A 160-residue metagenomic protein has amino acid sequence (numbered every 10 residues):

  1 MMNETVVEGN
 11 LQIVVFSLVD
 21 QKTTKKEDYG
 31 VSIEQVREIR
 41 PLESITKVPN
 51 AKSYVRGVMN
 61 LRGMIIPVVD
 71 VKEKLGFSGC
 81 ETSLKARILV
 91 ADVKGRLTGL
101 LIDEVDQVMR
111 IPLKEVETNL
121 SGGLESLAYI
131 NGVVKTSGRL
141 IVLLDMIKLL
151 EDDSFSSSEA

Functional and structural regions predicted by a protein language model:
M1-A160: An acidic, low-aromatic, low-complexity terminal/linker signal
